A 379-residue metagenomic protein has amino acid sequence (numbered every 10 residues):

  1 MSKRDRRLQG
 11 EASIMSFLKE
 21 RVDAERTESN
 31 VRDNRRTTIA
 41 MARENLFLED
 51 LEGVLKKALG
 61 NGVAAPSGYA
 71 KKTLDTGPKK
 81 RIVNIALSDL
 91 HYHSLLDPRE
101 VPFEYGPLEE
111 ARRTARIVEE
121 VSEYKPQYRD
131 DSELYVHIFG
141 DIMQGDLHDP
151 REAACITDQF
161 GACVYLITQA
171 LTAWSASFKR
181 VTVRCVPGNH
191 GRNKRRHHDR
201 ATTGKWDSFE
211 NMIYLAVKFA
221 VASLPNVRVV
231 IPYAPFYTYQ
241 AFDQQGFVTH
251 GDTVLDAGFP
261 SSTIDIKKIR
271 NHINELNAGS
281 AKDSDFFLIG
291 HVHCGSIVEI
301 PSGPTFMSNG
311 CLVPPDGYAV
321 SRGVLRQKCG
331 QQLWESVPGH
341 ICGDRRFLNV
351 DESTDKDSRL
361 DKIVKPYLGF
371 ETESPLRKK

Functional and structural regions predicted by a protein language model:
M1-Y128, P338, V350-R359, R377-K379: Basic, amphipathic N-terminal segments that precede the first structured/catalytic domain
S2-D23, E299-K379: Acidic, His/Gly-rich catalytic cores of divalent-metal-dependent hydrolytic chemistry
A70-L87, E100-I213: Core catalytic region of metal-dependent phosphoesterases/phosphodiesterases, especially metallo-beta-lactamase-like
G77-K79, Q127-D131, Q240-A241, N277-D283: Flexible, charged surface loops at secondary-structure boundaries
S88-L90, G140-I142, G188-N193, G251-T253 (+2 more regions): Active-site metal-binding loops of divalent metal-dependent hydrolases
T203-N211, L215-Y233, F242-F247, D252-L348: Conserved beta-sheet core of the metallophosphoesterase superfamily
F236-T238: C-terminal, well-folded lobe of enzymatic/effector domains
